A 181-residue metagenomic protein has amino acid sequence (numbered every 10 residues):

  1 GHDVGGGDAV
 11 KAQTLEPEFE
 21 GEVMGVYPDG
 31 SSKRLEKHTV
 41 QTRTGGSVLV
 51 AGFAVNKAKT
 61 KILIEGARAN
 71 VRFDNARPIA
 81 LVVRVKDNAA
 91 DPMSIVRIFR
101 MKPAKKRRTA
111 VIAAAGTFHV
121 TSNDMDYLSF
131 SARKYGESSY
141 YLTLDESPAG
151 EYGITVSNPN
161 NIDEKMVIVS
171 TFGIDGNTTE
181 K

Functional and structural regions predicted by a protein language model:
G1-T117, V156-K181: Primarily secretory-pathway and cell-envelope proteins
D74-A76, R133-Y135, D145-S147: Surface-exposed coil/turn segments at beta-strand junctions on protein surfaces, enriched
I112-E137: Extended, solvent-exposed segments with strong compositional bias
S131, Y141-T143, T171-G173: Generic structural detector for well-ordered beta-strands
G136-S139, T179: A short, hydrophobic secondary-structure junction motif
S138, D145-T155: A glycine-anchored, Pro-Gly-centered beta-turn/N-cap motif
